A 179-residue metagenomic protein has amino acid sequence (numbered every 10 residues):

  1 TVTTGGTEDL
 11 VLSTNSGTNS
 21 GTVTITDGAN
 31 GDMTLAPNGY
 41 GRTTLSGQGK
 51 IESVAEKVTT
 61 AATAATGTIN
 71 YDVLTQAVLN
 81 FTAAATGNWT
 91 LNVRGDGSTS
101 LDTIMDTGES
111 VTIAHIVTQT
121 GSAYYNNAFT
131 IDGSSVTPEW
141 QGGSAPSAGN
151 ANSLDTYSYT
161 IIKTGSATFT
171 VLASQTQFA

Functional and structural regions predicted by a protein language model:
T1-I51, Q177-F178: Beta-strand-rich receptor-binding modules of extracellular spikes/adhesins
V2, S13, R42-I131, I162-A179: Exposed extracellular interaction/assembly regions and N-terminal maturation sites
G6, A29, V73, M105-E109 (+1 more regions): Solvent-exposed loop and beta-edge segments used for protein-protein assembly and interaction
S20, S135, A173: Residue-level signal for pocket-adjacent positions within structured domains
T22, S100-T103, G143-G149: Beta-strand-rich interaction surfaces with strong enrichment in secreted/lumenal proteins
I25-D27, V73, I131, G142: Generic structural "secondary-structure junction" signal
D32, S153-I162: Extracellular disulfide-bonded cysteine-rich modules/repeats
D132-A151: Terminal beta-strand-rich extracellular "head" domains that mediate receptor/glycan or other ligand binding
